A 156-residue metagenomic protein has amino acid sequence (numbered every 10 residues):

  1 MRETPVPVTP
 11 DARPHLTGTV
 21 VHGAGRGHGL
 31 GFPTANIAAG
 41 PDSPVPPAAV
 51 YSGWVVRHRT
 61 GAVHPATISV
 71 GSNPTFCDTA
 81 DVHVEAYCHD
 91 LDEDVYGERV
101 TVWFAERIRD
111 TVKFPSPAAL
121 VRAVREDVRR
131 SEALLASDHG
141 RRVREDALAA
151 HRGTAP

Functional and structural regions predicted by a protein language model:
R2-P156: Phosphate/ribose-recognition catalytic cores of enzymes acting on nucleotide-derived substrates
